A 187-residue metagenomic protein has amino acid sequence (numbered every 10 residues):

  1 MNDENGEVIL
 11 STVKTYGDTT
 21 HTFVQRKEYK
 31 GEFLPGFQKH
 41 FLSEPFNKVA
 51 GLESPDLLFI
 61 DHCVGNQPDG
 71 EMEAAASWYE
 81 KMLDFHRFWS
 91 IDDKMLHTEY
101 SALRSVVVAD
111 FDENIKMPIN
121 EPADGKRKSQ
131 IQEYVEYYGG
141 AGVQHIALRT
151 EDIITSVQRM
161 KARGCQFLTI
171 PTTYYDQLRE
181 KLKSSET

Functional and structural regions predicted by a protein language model:
M1-G17, P45-K48, D56-D61, N66-M82 (+3 more regions): Vicinal oxygen chelate
T20-P55: Short, flexible helix-coil linker/hinge segments at the edges of structured domains or between repeats
S105-A109: Extended compositionally biased segments used for macromolecular assembly or nucleic-acid engagement
P118: Conserved beta-strand in the GNAT
